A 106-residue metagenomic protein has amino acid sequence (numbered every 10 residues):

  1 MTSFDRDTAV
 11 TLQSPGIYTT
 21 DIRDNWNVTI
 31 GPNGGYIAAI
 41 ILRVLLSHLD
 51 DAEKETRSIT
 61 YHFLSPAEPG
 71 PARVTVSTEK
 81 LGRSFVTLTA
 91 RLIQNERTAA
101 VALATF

Functional and structural regions predicted by a protein language model:
M1-F106: Terminal targeting signals and extreme-terminal segments of soluble enzymes
